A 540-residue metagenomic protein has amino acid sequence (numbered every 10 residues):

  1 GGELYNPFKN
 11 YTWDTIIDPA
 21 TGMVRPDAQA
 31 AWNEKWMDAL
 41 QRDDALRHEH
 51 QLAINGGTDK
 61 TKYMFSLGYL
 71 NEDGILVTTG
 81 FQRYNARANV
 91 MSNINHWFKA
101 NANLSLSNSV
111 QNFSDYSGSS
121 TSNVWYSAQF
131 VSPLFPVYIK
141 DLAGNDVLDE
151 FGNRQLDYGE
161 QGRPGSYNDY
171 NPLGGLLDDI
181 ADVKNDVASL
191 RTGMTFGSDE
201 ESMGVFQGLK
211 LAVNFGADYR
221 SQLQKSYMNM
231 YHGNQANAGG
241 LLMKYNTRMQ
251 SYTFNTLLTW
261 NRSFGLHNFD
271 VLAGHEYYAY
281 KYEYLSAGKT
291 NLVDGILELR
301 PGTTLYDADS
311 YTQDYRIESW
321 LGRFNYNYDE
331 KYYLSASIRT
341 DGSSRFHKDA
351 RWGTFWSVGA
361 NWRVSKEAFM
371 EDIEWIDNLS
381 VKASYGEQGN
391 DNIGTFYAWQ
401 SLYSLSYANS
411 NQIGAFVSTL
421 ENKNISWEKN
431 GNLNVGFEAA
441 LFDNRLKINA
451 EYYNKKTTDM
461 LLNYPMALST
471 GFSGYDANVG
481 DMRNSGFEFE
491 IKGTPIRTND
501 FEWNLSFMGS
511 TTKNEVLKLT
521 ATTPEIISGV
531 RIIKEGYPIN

Functional and structural regions predicted by a protein language model:
G1-A28, N95-F130, Y138, D146 (+2 more regions): N-terminal, post-signal-peptide soluble/periplasmic segments of Gram-negative outer-membrane pore/transport systems
G1-V77, D115-G118, I139-Q161, G175-D182 (+1 more regions): Residues embedded in well-ordered regular secondary structure
I17, W36, L40, Q129 (+3 more regions): Short, isolated positions within intrinsically disordered regulatory regions of eukaryotic proteins
R83, N89-F98, N103-N108, S117 (+2 more regions): Extracellular/periplasmic, surface-exposed regions of secreted and cell-surface proteins
Y231-G233: N-terminal transmembrane signal-anchor/hairpin module of polytopic inner-membrane proteins
